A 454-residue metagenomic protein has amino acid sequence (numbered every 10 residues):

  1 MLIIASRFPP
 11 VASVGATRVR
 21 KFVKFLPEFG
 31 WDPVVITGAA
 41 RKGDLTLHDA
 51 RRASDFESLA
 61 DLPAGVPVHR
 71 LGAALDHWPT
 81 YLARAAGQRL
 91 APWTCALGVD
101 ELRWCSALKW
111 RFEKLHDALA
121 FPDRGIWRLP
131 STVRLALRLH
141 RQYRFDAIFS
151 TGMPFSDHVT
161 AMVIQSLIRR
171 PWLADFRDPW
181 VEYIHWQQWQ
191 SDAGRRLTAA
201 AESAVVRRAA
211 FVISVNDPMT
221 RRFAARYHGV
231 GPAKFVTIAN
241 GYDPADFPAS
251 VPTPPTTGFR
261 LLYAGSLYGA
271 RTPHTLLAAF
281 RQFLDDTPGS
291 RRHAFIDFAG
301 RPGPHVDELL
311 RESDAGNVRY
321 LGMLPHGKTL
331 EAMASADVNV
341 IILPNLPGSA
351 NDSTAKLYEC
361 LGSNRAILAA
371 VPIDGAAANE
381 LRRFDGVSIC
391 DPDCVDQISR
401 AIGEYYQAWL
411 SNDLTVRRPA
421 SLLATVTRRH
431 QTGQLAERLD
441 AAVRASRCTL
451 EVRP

Functional and structural regions predicted by a protein language model:
M1-D76, F211, T220, F283 (+2 more regions): N-terminal subdomain of nucleotide-sugar transferases
V133-L137, S156-V159, V163-L167, A193-S214: Membrane-proximal helix-turn-helix segments that form the acceptor-binding/catalytic region of lipid-linked
A199, S203-K234, A378: A short, active-site helix/loop in glycosyltransferases that binds the activated sugar's phosphate group
P218, I238-G241: Carbohydrate-associated surface elements
T253-R271, L277-R281, Q431: Conserved donor-binding/catalytic core segment of Leloir-type glycosyltransferases
R271, P325-A332, N339-Y358, I367-N379: Nucleotide-sugar-dependent
T287-G300, H305-L330: Nucleotide-activated donor-binding/catalytic signature segment of Leloir-type glycosyltransferases, i.e., the conserved
D393-Q397, L410-A441: A charged, aromatic-enriched C-terminal amphipathic alpha-helix characteristic of glycosyltransferases across folds
